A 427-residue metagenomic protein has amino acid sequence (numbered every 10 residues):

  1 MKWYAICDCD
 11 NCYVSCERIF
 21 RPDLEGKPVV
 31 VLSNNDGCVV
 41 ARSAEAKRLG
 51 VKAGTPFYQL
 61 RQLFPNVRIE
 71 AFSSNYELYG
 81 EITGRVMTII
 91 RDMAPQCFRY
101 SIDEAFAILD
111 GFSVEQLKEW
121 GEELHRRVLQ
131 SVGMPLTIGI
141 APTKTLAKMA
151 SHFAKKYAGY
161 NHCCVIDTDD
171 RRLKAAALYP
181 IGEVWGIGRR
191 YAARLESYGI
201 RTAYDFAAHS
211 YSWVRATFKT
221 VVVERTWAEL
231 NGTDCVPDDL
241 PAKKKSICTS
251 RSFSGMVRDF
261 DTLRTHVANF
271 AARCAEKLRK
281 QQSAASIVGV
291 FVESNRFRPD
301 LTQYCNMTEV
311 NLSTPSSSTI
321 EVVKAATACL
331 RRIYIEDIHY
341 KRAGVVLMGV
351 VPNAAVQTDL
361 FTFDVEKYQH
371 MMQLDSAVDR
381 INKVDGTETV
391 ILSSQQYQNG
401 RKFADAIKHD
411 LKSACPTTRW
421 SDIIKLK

Functional and structural regions predicted by a protein language model:
M1-N231, D238, V365-K427: Gly/Gly-Pro- and Ser/Thr-rich, intrinsically disordered tail segments characteristic of DNA damage-repair and tolerance
C12, N35-C38, N295-R298, V350-A354: Short, charged/polar surface micro-motifs in flexible loops or helix N-caps
K27, L136, S286-V288, A343: Change "...and in nucleic-acid phosphodiester-cleaving endonucleases..." to "...and in nucleic-acid processing enzymes
Y100-E104, A141-K144, S283-I287, I338-R342: Short Gly/Ser/Thr- and Asp/Glu-enriched loop/turn motifs at secondary-structure junctions
A105-D110, N306-S313, V356-D364: Short, hydrophobic beta-strand segments
L146, R298-P299, P352-A354, Q398-G400: Flexible loop/turn segments at secondary-structure boundaries
E183, A193-H339, A355: DNA-contacting surface of Y-family translesion DNA polymerases
T327-V384, E388: C-terminal hydrophobic structural anchor segments that stabilize assembly/packing rather than catalytic chemistry
